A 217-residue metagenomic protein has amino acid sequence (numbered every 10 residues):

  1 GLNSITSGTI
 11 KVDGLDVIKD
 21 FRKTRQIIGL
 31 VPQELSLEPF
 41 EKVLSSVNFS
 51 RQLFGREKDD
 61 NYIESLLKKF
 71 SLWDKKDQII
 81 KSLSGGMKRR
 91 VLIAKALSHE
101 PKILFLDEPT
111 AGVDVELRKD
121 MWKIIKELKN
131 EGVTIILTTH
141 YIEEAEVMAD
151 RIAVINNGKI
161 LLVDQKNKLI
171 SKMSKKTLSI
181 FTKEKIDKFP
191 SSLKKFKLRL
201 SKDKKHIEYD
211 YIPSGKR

Functional and structural regions predicted by a protein language model:
G8-D16, T24: Conserved ABC transporter NBD signature motif
N48, Q52-K75: Conserved ABC ATPase "signature" region
I93: Hydrophobic anchor residue at the start of the ABC signature
S98-K102: A short, proline-enriched helix->beta-strand linker immediately N-terminal to the Walker B motif in ABC-type P-loop
L104-D107: Catalytic Walker B motif of ABC-type/P-loop ATPase nucleotide-binding domains
V115-L117: Helix N-cap at the start of a conserved alpha-helix in ABC-type nucleotide-binding domains
W122-I212: ABC transporter nucleotide-binding domain
